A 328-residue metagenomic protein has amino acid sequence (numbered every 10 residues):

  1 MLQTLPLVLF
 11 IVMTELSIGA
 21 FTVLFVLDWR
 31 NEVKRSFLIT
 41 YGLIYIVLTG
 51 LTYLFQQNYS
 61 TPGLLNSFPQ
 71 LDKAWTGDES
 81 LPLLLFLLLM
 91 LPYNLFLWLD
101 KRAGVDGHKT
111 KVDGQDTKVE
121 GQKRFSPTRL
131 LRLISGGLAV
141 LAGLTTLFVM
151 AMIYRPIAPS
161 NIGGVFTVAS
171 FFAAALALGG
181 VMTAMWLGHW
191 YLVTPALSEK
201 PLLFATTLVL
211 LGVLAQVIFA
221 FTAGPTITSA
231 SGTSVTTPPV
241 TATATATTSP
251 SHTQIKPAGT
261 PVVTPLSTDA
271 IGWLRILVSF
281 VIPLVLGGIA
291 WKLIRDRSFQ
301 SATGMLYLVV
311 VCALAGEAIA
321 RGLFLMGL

Functional and structural regions predicted by a protein language model:
M1-Q3, R155-V165: Helix-coil boundary and interhelical linker segments in multi-pass alpha-helical membrane proteins
L2-G104, T128-M152, A169-W190, F204-A230 (+1 more regions): Hydrophobic cores of alpha-helical transmembrane segments in multi-pass integral membrane proteins
R102-L130, K200: Membrane-interfacial, low-structure loops and terminal tails that flank and connect transmembrane helices in multi-pass
N161-S170, A174, K200: Non-transmembrane, amphipathic alpha-helical segments
Y191-E199: Cytosolic, membrane-interface loops and tails of multi-pass inner-membrane proteins
